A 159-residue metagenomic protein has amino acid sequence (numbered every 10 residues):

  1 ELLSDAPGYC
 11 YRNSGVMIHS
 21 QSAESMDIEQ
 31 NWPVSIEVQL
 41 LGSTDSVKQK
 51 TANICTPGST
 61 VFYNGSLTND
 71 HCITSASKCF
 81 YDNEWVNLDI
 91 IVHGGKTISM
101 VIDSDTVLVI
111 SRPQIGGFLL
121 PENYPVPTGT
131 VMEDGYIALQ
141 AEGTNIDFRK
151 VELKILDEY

Functional and structural regions predicted by a protein language model:
E1-Y159: Carbohydrate-interacting regions of secretory-pathway proteins
